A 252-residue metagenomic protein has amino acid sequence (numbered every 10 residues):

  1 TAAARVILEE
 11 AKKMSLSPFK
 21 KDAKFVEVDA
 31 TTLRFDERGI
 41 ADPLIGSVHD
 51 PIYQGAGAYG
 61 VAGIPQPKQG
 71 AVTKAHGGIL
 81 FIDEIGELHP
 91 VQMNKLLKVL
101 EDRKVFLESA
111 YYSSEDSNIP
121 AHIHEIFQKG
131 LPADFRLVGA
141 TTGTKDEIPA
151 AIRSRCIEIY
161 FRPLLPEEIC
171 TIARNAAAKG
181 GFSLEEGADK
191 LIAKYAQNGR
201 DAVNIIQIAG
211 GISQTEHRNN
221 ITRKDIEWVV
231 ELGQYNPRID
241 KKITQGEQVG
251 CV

Functional and structural regions predicted by a protein language model:
T1-R34, L97: Walker A/P-loop
A23, A133-R136, D146-L164: A short helix-turn-beta junction within AAA+ P-loop NTPase domains corresponding to the substrate/partner-engaging
V28-R34, T142-G143, I157-C170: Conserved AAA+ ATPase "SRH/arginine-finger" region at the nucleotide-binding site
F35-I45, P67-E101, K145-S154: Conserved AAA+/SF3 P-loop NTPase catalytic/coupling segment centered on the Walker-B
H49-Q54, Q69, V91-L131, A150-A151: Conserved catalytic/switch belt of AAA+ P-loop NTPases
A178, G187-D201, E231: A short helix-loop-helix "switch/interaction" segment in the helical subdomain of ASCE P-loop NTPases
A196-G210, R218-R223: The conserved phosphate-sensing helix
S213-Q245: Conserved C-terminal helix/linker of AAA+ ATPases
